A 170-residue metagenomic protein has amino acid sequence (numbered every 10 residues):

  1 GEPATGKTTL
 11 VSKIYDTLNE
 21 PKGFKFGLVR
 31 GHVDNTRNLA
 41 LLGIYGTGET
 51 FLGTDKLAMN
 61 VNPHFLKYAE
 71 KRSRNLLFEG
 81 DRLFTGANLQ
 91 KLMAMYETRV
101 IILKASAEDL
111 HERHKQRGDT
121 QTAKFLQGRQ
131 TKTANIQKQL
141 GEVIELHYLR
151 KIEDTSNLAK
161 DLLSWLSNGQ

Functional and structural regions predicted by a protein language model:
P3: The conserved Walker
G6: Conserved glycine(s) of the Walker
T9-P21: A conserved segment at the C-terminal end of the G1
E20-L28: Flexible phosphate/Mg2+-sensing switch loops adjacent to catalytic phosphate-binding sites
V29, V33-R82: Conserved nucleotide-sensing/catalytic segment adjacent to the nucleotide-binding pocket in NTP-handling enzymes
G80, M95-H114: Conserved phosphate-donor/acceptor-positioning beta-strand/loop module used by diverse small-molecule
A105-Q121, R129, T133-I136: Long, charge-dense
N135-Q170: NTP-dependent small-molecule kinase module
